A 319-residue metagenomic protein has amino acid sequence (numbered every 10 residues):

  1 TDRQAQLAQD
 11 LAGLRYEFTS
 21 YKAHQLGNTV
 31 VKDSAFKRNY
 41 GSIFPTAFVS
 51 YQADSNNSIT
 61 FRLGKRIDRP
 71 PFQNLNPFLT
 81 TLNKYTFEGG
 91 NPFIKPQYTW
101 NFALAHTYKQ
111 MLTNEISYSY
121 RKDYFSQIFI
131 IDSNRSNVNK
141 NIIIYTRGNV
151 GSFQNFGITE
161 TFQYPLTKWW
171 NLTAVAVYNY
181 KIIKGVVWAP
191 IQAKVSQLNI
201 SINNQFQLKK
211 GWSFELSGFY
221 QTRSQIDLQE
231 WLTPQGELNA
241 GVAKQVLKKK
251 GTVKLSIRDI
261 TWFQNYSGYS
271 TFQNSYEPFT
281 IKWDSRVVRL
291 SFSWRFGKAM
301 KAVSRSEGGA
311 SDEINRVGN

Functional and structural regions predicted by a protein language model:
T1-F36, Y40-Q52, W169-Y180, S201-R223: Surface-exposed extracellular loop regions of Gram-negative outer-membrane beta-barrel proteins
T1-R3, Y16, A47-Y51, F102-Y108 (+6 more regions): Residues on the lipid-exposed face of transmembrane beta-strands in outer-membrane beta-barrel proteins
A5-D10, N56-I59, Q110-I116, K168-L172 (+3 more regions): Repeated loop/turn-to-beta-strand initiation elements of outer-membrane beta-barrel proteins
Y16-K22, L63-R69, F78-L79, Q110 (+6 more regions): Transmembrane beta-strands of outer-membrane beta-barrel pores
I67-E115, Y120, I143-G157, Q163-P165 (+1 more regions): Outer-membrane beta-barrel signature, preferentially recognizing the C-terminal barrel domain of Gram-negative
K95, T113-V175, G185-P190, N199: Outer membrane beta-barrel strand-and-loop segments of large Gram-negative receptors, especially TonB-dependent
Y178, L198-V246, R258, Y269-F272 (+1 more regions): C-terminal beta-barrel architecture of Gram-negative outer-membrane proteins
V246-N319: C-terminal beta-signal and adjacent terminal beta-strands/loops of Gram-negative outer-membrane beta-barrel proteins
